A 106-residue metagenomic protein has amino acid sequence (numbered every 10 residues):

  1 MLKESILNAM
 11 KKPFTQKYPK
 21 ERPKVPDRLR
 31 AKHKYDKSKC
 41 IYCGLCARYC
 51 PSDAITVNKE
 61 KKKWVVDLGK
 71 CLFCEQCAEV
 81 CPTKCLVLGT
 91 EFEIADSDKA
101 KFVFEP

Functional and structural regions predicted by a protein language model:
M1-E60, V65, E79, K84-P106: Non-ligating segments of multi-cofactor redox enzymes
V66-K70: Alpha-helical scaffold segments that form or flank carboxylate-/histidine-based iron centers
C74: Basic, alpha-helical nucleic-acid-binding regions used in initiation and control of genome expression
